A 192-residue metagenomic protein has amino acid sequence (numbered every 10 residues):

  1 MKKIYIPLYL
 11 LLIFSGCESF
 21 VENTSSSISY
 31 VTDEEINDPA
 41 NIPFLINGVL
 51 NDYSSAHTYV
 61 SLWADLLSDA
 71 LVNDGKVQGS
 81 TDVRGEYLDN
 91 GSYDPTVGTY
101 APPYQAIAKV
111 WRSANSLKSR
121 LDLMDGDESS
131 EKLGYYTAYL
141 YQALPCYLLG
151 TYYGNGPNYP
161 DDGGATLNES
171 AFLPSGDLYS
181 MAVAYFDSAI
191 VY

Functional and structural regions predicted by a protein language model:
M1-S27: Bacterial Sec-dependent N-terminal signal peptides
C17-L67: Membrane-proximal, proline-rich intrinsically disordered regions
S19-E22, T151-P157: Proline-centered turn/helix-capping motifs that create local helix->coil transitions or kinks
I28-Y30, Y159-N168: Short linear capping/connector segments at secondary-structure termini
P43, T81-Y153, L167-G176, S188-Y192: Conserved, well-structured interaction surfaces
Y59-D82: An acidic, Gly/Ser/Thr/Pro-rich helix-cap/linker signature
